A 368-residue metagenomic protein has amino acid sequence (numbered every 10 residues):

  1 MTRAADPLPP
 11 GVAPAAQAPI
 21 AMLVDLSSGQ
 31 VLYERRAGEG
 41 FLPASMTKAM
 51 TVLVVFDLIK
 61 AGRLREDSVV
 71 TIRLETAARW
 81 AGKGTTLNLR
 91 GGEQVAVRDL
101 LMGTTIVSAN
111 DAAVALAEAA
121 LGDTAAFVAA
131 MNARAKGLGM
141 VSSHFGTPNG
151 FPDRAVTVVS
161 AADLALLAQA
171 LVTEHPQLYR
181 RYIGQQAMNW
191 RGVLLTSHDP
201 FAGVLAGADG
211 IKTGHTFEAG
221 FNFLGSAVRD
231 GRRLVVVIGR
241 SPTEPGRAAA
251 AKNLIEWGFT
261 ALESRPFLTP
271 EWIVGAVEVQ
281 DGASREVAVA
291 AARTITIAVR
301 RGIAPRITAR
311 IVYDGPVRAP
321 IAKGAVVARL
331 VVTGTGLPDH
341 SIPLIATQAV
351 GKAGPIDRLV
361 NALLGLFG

Functional and structural regions predicted by a protein language model:
M1-T2, I238: Intrinsically disordered, low-complexity proline-rich regions
T2-A165, Q169-E174: Active-site-adjacent loops and short helices of periplasmic peptidoglycan-processing enzymes
V141-H144, P152-G368: Domain-terminus/edge residues, biased toward the C-terminal soluble/receptor-binding domains of extracytoplasmic
